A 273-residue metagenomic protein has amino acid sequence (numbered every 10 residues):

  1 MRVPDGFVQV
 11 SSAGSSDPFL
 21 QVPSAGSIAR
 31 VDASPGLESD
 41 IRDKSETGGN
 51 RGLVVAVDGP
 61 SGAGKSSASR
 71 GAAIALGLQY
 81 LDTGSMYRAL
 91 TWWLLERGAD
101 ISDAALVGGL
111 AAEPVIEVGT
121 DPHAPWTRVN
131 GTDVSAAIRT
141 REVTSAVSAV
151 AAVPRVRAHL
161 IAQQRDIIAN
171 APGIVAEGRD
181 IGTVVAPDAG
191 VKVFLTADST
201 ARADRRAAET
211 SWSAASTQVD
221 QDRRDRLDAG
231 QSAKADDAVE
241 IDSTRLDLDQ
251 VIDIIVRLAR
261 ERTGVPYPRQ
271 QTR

Functional and structural regions predicted by a protein language model:
R2-F7, F19, I41-K44, V129 (+5 more regions): NTP-dependent small-molecule kinase module
V57: Hydrophobic anchor at the beta1->P-loop junction of P-loop NTPases
P60: P-loop (Walker A) phosphate-binding loop of NTP-binding proteins
K65: Conserved lysine of the Walker
A68: Hydrophobic positions on the alpha1 helix immediately C-terminal to the Walker A/P-loop
G71-T140: N-terminal phosphate/diphosphate-binding loop that engages ATP/GTP or pyrophosphate donors across diverse enzyme folds
G119, I167-P172, I181-D188, W212-I254: Small-molecule kinase domains that catalyze NTP-dependent phosphoryl transfer to phosphate-bearing small molecules
S135-E209: ATP-dependent NMP and nucleoside kinases share a basic, alpha-helical "lid"
